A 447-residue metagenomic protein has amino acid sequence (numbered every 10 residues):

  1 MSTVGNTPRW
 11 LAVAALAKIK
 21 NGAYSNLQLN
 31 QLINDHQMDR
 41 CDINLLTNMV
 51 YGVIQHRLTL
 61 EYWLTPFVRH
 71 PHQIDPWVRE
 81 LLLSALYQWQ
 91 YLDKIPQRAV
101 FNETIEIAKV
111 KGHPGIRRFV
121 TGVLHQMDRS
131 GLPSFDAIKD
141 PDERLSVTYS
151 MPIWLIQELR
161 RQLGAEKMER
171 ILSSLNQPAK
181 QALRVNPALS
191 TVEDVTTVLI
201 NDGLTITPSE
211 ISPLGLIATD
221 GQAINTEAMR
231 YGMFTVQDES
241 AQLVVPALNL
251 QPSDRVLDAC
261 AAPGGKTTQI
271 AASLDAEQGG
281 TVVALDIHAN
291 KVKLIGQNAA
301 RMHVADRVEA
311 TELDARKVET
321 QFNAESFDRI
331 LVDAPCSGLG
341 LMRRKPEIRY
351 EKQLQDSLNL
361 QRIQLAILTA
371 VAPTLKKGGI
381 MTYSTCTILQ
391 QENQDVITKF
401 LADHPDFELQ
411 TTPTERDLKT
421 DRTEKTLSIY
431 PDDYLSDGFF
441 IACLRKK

Functional and structural regions predicted by a protein language model:
M1-K447: S-adenosylmethionine
